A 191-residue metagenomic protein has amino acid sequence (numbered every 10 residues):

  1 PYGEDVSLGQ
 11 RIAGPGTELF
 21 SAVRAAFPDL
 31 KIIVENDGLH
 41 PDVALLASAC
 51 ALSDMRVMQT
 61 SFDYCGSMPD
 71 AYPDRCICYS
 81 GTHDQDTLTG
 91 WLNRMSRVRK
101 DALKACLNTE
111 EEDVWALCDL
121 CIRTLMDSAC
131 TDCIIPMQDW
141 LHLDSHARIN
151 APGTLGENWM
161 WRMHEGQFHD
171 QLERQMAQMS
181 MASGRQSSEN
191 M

Functional and structural regions predicted by a protein language model:
P1-M191: Active-site and adjacent substrate-binding regions of carbohydrate-active enzymes
